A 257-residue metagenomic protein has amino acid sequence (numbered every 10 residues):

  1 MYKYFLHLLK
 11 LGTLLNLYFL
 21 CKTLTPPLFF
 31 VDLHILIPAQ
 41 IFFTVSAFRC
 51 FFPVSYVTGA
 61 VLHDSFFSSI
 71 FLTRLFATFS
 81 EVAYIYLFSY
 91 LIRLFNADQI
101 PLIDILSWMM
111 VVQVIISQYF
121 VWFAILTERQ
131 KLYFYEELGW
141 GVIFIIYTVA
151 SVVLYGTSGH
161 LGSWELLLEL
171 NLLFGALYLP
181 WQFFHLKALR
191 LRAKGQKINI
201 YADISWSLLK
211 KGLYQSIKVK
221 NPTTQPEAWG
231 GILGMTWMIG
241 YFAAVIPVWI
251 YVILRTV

Functional and structural regions predicted by a protein language model:
M1-P27: First transmembrane helix
K10-Y18, T148-V257: C-terminal transmembrane-bundle signature of multipass membrane proteins, characterized by strong activation on
L17-L24, C50-V57, L75-S107, V111-L126 (+1 more regions): Internal transmembrane alpha-helix with an interfacial aromatic "cap," most often the third helix
L28-I41, D98-M110, L161-L170: Membrane-interfacial loop-to-transmembrane alpha-helix junctions, especially the N-terminal start
T44-P53, S117-I125, L179-L189, V248: C-terminal TM-helix exit segments that contain a strictly Trp-centered aromatic cap at the helix terminus
S46-L72: Helix-loop junctions on the outward
F66-F79, E227-I232: Short aromatic-rich membrane-water interface segments that cap or initiate transmembrane helices in multi-pass membrane
I70-A77, I103-W108, R129-I143, L170: Transmembrane alpha-helix entry/boundary detector in multi-pass membrane proteins
